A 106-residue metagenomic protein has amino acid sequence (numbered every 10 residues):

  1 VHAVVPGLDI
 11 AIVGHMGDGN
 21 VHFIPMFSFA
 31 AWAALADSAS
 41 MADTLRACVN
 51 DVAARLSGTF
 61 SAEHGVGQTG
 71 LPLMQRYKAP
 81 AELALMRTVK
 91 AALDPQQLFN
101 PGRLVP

Functional and structural regions predicted by a protein language model:
V1-P106: Conserved glycine-rich FAD pyrophosphate-binding loop
